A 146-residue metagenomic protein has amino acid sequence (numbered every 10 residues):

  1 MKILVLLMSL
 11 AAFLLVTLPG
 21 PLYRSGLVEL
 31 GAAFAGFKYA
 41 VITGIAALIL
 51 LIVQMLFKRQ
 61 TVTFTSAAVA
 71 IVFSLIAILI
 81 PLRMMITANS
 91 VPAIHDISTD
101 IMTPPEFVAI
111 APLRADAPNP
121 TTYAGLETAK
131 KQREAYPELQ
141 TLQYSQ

Functional and structural regions predicted by a protein language model:
M1-L4: Feature marks short, highly hydrophobic, charge-poor N-terminal signal-anchor/signal peptide-like helices that anchor
L6-F57: Membrane-embedded alpha-helical segments of integral membrane proteins
L22-G26, A68-I71, G125: Membrane-targeting and insertion segments and their boundary/processing signals
F34-F37, L79, A124: Generic, low-specificity signal for short hydrophobic/alpha-helical stretches with a mild N-terminal bias, encompassing
I52-T63, Q146: Polytopic transmembrane helical bundles with strong interfacial aromatic enrichment
K58-A88: Internal/C-terminal transmembrane anchor helices
M84-S145: Membrane-interface segments at or immediately adjacent to transmembrane helices that form the boundary between
